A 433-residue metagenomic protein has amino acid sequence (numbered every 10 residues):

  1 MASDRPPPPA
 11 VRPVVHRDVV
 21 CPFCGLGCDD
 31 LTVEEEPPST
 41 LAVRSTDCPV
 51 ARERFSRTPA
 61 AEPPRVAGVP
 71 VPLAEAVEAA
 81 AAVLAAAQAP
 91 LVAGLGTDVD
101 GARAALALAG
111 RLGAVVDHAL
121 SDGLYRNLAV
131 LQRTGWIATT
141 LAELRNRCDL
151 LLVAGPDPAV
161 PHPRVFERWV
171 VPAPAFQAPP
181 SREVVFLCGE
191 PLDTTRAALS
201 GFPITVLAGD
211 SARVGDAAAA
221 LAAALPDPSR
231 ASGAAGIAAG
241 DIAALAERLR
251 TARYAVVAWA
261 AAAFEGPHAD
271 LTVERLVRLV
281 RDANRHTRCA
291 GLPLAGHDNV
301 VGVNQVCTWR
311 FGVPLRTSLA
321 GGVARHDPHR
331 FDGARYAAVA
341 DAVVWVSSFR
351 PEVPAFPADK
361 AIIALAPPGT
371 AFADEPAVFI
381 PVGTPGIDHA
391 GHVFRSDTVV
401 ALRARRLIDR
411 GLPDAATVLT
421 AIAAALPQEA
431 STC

Functional and structural regions predicted by a protein language model:
M1-A223, A261-A262, Q428-C433: N-terminal export/assembly segments and adjacent metallocofactor-ligating motifs of anaerobic energy-metabolism
C48, G302, T370-A371: Serine-centered coil/turn micro-motif
A114-T134, L192, R288-P314: Short connector loops at secondary-structure junctions
L128-H286, S318-C433: Non-catalytic alpha/beta scaffold blocks inside enzyme catalytic domains
